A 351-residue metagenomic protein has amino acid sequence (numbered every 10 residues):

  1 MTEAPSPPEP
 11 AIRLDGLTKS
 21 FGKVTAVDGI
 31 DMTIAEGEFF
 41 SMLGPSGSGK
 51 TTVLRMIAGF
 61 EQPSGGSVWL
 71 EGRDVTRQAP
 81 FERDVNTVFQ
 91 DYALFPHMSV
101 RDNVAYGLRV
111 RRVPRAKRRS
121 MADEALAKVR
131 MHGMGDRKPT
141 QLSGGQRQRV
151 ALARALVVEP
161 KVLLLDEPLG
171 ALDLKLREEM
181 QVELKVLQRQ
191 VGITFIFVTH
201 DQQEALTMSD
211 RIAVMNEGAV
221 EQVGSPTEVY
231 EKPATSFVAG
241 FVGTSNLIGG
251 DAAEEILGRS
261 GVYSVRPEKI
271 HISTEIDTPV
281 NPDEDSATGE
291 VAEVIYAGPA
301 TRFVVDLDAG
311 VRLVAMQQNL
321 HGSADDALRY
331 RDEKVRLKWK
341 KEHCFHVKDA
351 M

Functional and structural regions predicted by a protein language model:
F39, Q78-F237: ABC ATPase nucleotide-binding domains
L43-P45: The feature captures the beta-strand-to-loop junction immediately N-terminal to the Walker
T51-L54, V150: ABC ATPase nucleotide-binding domain helices that frame the ATP-binding cleft
A58: Helix-to-loop junction immediately C-terminal to a conserved catalytic motif
G66-D74: Conserved ABC transporter NBD signature motif
S245, E255-M351: Non-catalytic connector elements of ABC transporters
